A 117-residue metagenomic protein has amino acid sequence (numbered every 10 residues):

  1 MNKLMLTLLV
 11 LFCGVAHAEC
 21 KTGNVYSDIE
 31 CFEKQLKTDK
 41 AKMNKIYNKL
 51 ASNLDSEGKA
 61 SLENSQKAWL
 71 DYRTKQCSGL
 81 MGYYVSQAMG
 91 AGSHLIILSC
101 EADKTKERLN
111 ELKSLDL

Functional and structural regions predicted by a protein language model:
L4-G14: Sec-dependent N-terminal signal peptides
A16-L117: N-terminal alpha-helical modules
